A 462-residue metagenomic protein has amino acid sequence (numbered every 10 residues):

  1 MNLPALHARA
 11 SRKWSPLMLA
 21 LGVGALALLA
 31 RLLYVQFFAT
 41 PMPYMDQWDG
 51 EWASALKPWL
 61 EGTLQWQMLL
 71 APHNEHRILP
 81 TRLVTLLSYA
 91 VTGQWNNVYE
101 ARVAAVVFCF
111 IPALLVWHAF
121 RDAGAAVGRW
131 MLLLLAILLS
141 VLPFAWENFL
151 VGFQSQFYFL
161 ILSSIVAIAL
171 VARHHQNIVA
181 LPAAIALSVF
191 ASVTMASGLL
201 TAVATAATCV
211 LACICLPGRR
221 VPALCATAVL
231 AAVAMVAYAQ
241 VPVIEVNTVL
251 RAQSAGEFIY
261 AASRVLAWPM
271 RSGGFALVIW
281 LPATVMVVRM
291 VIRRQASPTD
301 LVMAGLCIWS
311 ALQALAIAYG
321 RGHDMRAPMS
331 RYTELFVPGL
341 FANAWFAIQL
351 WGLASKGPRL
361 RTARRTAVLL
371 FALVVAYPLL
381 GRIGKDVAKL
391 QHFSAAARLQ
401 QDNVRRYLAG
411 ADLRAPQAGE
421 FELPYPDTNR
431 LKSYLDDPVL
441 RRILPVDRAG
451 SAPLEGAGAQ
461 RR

Functional and structural regions predicted by a protein language model:
P4-H76, T85, Y89-L135, I178 (+5 more regions): Intrinsically disordered, polar/acidic, low-complexity terminal segments
D46, G128-H175, V193-M195, W309-I348: Membrane-interface micro-motifs in multi-pass membrane enzymes
E61, L83-L86, A255-R271: Juxtamembrane membrane-water interface segments that cap and precede transmembrane helices
F110-I111, L162-A172, A202, A276-M286 (+2 more regions): Hydrophobic cores of alpha-helical transmembrane segments in multi-pass inner/ER membrane proteins, independent
L135-F144, S188-V193, L230-A239, I308-A318 (+1 more regions): Aromatic-anchored segments of alpha-helical transmembrane domains
A180-A206: Membrane-interface alpha helices of multi-pass inner-membrane proteins
L199-C215, A234, V285, A347 (+1 more regions): Hydrophobic transmembrane alpha-helices of multi-pass, membrane-embedded glycosylation machinery
A342-A367: Cytosolic-side transmembrane helix boundary signature
